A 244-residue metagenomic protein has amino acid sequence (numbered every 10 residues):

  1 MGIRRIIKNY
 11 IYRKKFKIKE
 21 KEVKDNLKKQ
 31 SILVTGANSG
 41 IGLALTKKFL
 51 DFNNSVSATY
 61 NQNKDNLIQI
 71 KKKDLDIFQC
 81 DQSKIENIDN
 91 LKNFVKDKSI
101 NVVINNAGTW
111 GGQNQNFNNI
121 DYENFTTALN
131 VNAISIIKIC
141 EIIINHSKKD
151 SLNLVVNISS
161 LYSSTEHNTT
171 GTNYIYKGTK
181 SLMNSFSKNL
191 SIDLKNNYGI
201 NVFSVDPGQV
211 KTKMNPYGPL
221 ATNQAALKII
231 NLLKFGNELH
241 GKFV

Functional and structural regions predicted by a protein language model:
M1-S31, N93, K242: Non-catalytic terminal and boundary segments that flank Rossmann-like NAD(P)-dependent oxidoreductase
V34-T35, N105-N106, N153-S163, N201-D206: Structural signature of the Rossmann-like NAD(P)-dependent dehydrogenase/reductase core
N38, G42-K47: N-terminal Rossmann NAD(P)H-binding glycine-rich loop of SDR-like oxidoreductase domains
F52-L67: Conserved glycine-rich Rossmann-like NAD(P)H-binding loop of the short-chain dehydrogenase/reductase
K72-E86: Rossmann-fold cofactor-recognition segment
T109, Q113-Y122, T127-L129, I137 (+1 more regions): Catalytic loop of short-chain dehydrogenase/reductase
I200, S204-P207, T212, P216-V244: C-terminal helical subdomain
